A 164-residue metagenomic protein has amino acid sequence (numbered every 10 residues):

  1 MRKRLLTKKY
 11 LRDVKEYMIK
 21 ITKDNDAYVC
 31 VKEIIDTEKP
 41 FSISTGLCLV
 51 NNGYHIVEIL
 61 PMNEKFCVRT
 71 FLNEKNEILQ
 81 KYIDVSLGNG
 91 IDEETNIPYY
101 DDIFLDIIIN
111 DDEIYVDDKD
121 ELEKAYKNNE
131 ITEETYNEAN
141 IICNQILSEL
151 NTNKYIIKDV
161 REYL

Functional and structural regions predicted by a protein language model:
M1-H55: Charge-rich, low-complexity N-terminal segments
L11-I19, E64-V68, D102-F104: Short small/polar-residue motifs
D26, E64, D112-E113: Beta-strand-connecting loop/turn residues
P40-T95: The feature represents the first ordered module of a protein
K75-N129: Conserved, surface-exposed functional patches that form binding/active-site neighborhoods
E121-I146: Short, surface-exposed, low-complexity cationic segments
E138-L164: Charged phosphate-binding loop/patch that engages nucleotide di/tri-phosphates or the phosphate backbone of nucleic
